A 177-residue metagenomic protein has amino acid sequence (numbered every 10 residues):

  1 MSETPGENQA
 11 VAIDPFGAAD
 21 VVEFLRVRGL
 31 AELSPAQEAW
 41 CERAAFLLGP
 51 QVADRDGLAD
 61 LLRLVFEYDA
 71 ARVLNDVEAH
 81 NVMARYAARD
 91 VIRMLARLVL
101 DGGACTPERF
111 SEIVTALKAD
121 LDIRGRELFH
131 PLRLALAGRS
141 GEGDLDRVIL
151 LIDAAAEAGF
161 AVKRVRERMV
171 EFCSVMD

Functional and structural regions predicted by a protein language model:
M1-A36, I149-D177: Non-catalytic terminal extensions that flank enzyme cores
Q9, L58-L62, L145-V148: Generic structural motif recognizing short loop/turn segments at the entrances and edges of beta-strands
I13-F16, V22-L121, D177: Small-residue-rich helix-loop
E108-V170, M176: Charged substrate- and nucleic-acid-binding regions of tRNA-handling and nucleotidyl-transfer enzymes, centered on
